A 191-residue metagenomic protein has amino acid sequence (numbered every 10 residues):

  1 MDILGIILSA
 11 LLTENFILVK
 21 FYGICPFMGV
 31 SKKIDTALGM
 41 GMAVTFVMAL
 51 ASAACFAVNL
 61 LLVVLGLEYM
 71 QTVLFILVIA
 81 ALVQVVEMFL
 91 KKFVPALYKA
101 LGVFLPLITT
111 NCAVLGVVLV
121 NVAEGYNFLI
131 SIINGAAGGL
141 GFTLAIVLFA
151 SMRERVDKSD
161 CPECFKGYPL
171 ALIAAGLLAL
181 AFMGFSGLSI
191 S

Functional and structural regions predicted by a protein language model:
M1-G5, A57-M70, L119-I132, G187-S191: Helix-coil boundary and interhelical linker segments in multi-pass alpha-helical membrane proteins
I3-L18, G66-A81, I133-A145: Structural signature of hydrophobic alpha-helical transmembrane segments
I6, T13, V44, A49-L50 (+4 more regions): Hydrophobic core segments of alpha-helical transmembrane domains in multi-pass membrane transport and ion-translocation
I6-A43: Juxtamembrane transmembrane-helix termini in multi-pass membrane transport proteins
F21-G29, M88-F93, F104-L107, C112-G125: Generic transmembrane alpha-helix signature in multi-pass membrane proteins, especially transporters/channels
D35-F46, M70-F75, L97-T109, C164-L170: Cytoplasmic-side transmembrane-helix entry/capping segments in multi-pass membrane proteins
L60-G102: Ordered, amphipathic secondary-structure segments that act as subunit-interaction surfaces in large macromolecular
E154-L172: Interfacial loop-to-transmembrane junctions
